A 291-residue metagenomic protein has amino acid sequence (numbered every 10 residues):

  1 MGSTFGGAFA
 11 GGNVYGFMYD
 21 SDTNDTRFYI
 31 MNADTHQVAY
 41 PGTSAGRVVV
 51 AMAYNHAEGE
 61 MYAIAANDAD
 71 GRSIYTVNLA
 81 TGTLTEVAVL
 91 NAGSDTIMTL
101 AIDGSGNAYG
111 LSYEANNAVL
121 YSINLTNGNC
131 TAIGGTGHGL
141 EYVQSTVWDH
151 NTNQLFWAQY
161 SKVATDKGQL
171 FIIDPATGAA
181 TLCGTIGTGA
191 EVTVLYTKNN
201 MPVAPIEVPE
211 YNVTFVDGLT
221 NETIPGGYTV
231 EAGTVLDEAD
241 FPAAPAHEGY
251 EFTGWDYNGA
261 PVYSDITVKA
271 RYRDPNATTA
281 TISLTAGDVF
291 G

Functional and structural regions predicted by a protein language model:
M1, H36-T43, T83-N91, N129-G137 (+1 more regions): A short beta-strand motif characteristic of beta-propeller blades
G2-G11, G46-H56, G93-D103, G139-H150 (+1 more regions): Repeated scaffold domains used in trafficking and secretory/extracellular systems, primarily beta-propellers
N13-F17, E60-I64, N107-L111, Q154-A158: Conserved beta-propeller blade signature
Y19-N24, N67-G71, E114-N117, S161-D166: Short glycine/acidic-enriched loop and turn motifs that connect beta-strands
T26-Y29, R72-T76, A118-Y121, G168-F171: A short loop-to-beta-strand structural motif that recurs across blades of beta-propeller domains
M31-H36, N78-G82, N124-N127, D174-T177: Short loop/turn segments that connect beta-strands within beta-propeller blades
N67, L79-T136: Eukaryotic tandem repeat interaction scaffolds
E207-G291: Secondary-structure capping and domain/repeat boundary segments
